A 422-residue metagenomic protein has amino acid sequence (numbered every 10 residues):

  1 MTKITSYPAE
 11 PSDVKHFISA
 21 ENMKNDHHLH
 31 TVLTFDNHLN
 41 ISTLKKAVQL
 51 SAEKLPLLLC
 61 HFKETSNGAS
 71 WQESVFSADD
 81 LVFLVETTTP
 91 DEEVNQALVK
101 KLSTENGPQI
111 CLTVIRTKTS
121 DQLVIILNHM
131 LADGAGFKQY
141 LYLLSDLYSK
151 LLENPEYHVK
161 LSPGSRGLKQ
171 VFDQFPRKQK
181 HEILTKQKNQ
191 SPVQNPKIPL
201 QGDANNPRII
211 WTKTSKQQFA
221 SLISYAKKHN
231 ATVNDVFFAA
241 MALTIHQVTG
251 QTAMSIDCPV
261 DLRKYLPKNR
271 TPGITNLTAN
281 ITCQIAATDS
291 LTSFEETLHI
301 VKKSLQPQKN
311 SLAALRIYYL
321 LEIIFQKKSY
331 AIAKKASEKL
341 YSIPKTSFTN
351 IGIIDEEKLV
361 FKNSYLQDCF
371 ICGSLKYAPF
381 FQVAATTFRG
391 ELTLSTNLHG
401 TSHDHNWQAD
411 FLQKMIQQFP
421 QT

Functional and structural regions predicted by a protein language model:
M1-E21, L29, L131, A135-K138 (+2 more regions): Non-catalytic, low-complexity flexible loops and terminal extensions
M1-T65, T88-I110, Q247-T422: Acyl-thioester-dependent acyl-group transfer interface
N22-D36, A69-D80, P155-G164, L168-K178 (+2 more regions): Short, charge-rich amphipathic segments
D36-L55, I125-Y142, T212-G250, L394 (+1 more regions): Acyl activation and transfer enzymes in specialized metabolism, enriched for ANL adenylate-forming modules
K45-A135, Q139-S149: Acyl-thioester-dependent condensation/acyltransferase catalytic cores
S70-A78, S149-E153, Y157, R166-Q170 (+4 more regions): Alpha-helix boundary/capping detector
F83-L84, E153-E156, V360: Short, charged, solvent-exposed linker or helix-capping segments at domain edges/interfaces that act as flexible hinges
T117-S120, D146-P155, K228-N234, L243-M254: Secondary-structure boundary elements
